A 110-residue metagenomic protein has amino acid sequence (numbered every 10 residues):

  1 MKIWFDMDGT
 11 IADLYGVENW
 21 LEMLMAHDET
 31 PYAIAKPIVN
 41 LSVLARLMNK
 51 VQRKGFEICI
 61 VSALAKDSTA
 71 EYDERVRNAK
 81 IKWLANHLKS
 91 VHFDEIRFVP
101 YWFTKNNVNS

Functional and structural regions predicted by a protein language model:
K2, E95-S110: Conserved Lys-Pro-Asp/Glu-containing loop-to-beta segment of HAD-superfamily phosphomonoesterases, centered on
K2-W4, D8-W83, H87: Alpha-helical substrate-recognition element adjacent to the catalytic core
R75-N78, V91-F98: Lumenal/extracellular "mature" regions of secretory-pathway glycan-modifying transferases
